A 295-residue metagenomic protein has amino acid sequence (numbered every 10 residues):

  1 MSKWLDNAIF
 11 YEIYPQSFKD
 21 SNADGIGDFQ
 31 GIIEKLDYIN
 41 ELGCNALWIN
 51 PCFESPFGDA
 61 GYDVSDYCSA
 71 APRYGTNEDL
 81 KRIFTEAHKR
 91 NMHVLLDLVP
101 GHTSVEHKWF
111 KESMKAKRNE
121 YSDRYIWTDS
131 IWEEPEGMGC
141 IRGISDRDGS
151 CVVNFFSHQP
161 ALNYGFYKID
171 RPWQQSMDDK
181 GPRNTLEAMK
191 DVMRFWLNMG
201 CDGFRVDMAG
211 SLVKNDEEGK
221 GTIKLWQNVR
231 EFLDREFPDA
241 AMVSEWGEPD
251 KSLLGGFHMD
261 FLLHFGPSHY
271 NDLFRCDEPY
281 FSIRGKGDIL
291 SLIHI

Functional and structural regions predicted by a protein language model:
S2-K180, N184-E187, N198, A209-F257 (+1 more regions): Acidic/aromatic-lined carbohydrate-recognition and catalytic surfaces of CAZymes acting on diverse glycans
D179-V192, G285-I289: A Trp-anchored, charged/polar loop motif used as the substrate-binding/catalytic surface of acyl/ester-handling
M189-C201: Structured alpha-helical segments in the cores of large, soluble enzyme domains
F257-M259, D277-F281: Short, surface-exposed amphipathic charged segments that create phosphate/polyanion-binding patches used for binding
Y270-E278: Short, charged, surface-exposed secondary-structure boundary motifs
I293-I295: Conserved small/polar residues in nucleotide/adenosyl-binding loops
